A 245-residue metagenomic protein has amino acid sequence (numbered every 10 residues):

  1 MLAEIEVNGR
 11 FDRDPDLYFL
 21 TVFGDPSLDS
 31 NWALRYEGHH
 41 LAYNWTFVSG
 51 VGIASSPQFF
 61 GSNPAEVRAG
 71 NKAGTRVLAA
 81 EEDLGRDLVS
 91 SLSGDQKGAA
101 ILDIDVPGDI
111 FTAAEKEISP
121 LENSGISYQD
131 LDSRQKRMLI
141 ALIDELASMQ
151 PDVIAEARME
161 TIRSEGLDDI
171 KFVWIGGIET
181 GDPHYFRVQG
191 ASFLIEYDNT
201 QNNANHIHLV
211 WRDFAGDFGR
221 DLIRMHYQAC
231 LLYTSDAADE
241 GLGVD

Functional and structural regions predicted by a protein language model:
M1, A157-L167, D213-L222: Short amphipathic alpha-helical linker/capping segments at the junctions of internal repeats and modular domains
M1-E117, L121-S124: Acidic/His-rich structured neighborhood in mature extracellular/periplasmic domains
L28, W32-L41, W45-F47, I170-L232: Long, His/Glu/Asp-enriched segments that create or flank divalent metal/ion-associated functional microenvironments
L88, I126-S133, M138, D221-L232: Alpha/propeptide regions of enzymes that mature by internal proteolysis
Q96-K97, S148, N203-A204: Short loop/beta submotifs within extracellular cysteine-rich repeat domains
I126-Q201: Extended, compositionally biased non-globular segments
Y233-A238: Conserved small/polar residues in nucleotide/adenosyl-binding loops
V244-D245: Hydrophobic alpha-helical segments, chiefly the membrane-spanning helices and signal/signal-anchor peptides
